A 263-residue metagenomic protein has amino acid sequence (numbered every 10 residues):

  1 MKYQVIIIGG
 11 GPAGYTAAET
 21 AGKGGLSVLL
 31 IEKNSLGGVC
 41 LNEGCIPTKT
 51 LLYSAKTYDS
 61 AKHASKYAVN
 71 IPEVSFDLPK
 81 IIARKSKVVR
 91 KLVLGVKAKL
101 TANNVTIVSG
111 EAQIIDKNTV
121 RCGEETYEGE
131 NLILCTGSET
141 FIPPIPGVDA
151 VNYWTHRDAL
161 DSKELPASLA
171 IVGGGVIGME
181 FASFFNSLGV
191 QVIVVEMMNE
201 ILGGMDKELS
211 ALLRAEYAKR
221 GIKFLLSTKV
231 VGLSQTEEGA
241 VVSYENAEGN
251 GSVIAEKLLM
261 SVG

Functional and structural regions predicted by a protein language model:
K2-Y3, E19-L26, I31-L165, M198-L202 (+4 more regions): Glycine-rich flavin
Y3-L30, G178-S187: N-terminal Rossmann-like FAD-binding beta1-loop-alpha1 element of flavoenzymes
G9, C135-T136, H156, V172 (+1 more regions): Short, well-ordered coil/turn residues at beta-beta hairpins and beta-strand->alpha-helix junctions within
G11, E111-Q113, G175, T228-K229: Conserved acidic residues
G25, G189-Q191, G221: Glycine-centered short loops/turns at secondary-structure junctions
L132, E256-G263: AMP-binding/adenylate-forming core of the ANL superfamily
K163-E200, G204-M205, G239: Rossmann-like NAD(P)H-binding beta-loop-alpha module
S183, I222, K229: N-terminal Rossmann-like NAD(P)+-binding domain of SDR-like oxidoreductases, especially those catalyzing
